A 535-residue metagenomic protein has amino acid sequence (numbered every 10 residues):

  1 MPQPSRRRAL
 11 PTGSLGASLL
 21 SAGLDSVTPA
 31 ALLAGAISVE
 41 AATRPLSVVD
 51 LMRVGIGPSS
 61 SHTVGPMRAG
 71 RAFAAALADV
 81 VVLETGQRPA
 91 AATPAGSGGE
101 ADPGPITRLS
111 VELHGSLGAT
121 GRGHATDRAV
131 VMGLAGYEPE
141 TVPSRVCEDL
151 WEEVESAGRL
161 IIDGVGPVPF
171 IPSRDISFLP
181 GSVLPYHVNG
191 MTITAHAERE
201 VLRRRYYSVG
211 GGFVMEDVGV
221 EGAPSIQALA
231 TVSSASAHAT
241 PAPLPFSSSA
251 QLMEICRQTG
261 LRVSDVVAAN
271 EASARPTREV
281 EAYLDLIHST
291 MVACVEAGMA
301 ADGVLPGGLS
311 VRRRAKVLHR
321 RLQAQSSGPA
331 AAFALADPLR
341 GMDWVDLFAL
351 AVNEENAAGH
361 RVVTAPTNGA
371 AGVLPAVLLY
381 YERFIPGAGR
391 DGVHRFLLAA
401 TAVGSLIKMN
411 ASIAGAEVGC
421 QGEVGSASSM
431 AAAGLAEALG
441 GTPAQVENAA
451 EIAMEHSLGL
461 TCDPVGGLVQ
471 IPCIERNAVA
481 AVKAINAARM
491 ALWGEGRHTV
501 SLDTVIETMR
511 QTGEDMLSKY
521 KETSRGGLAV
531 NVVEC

Functional and structural regions predicted by a protein language model:
A9-P11: N-terminal export leaders
M52-A72, A357-V377, C420-S429: Conserved phosphate/anionic-ligand binding catalytic regions in large, soluble enzymes, centered on
S61-A78, P375-G387, A432-G440: Alpha-helical support elements that line or immediately flank enzyme active sites and cofactor-binding pockets
L83-P89, A101-G115, A388-A402, A444-E455 (+2 more regions): Beta-strand segments within the central parallel beta-sheet cores of soluble alpha/beta enzyme folds
E138-F333: C-terminal regulatory domains involved in ligand/effector binding and gene-expression control
A274-G419, L528-C535: Accessory "access/gating" subregions that flank catalytic or transport cores
A388, A399, S405-A478, M490-T499: Hydrophobic alpha-helical bundle architecture
T499-C535: Extended hydrophobic packing segments that form well-structured cores
